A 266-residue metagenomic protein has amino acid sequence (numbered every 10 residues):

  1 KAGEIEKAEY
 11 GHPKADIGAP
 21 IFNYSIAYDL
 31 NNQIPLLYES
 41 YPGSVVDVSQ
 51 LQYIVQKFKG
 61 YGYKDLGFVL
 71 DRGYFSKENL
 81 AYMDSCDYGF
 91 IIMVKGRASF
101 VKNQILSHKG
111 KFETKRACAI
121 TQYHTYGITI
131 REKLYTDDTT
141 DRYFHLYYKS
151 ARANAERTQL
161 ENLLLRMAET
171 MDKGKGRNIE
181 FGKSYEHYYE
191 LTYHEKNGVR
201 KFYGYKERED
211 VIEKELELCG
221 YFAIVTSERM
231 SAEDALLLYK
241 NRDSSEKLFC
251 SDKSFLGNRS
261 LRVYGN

Functional and structural regions predicted by a protein language model:
K1-N266: Anion-binding and metal-coordination hotspots
